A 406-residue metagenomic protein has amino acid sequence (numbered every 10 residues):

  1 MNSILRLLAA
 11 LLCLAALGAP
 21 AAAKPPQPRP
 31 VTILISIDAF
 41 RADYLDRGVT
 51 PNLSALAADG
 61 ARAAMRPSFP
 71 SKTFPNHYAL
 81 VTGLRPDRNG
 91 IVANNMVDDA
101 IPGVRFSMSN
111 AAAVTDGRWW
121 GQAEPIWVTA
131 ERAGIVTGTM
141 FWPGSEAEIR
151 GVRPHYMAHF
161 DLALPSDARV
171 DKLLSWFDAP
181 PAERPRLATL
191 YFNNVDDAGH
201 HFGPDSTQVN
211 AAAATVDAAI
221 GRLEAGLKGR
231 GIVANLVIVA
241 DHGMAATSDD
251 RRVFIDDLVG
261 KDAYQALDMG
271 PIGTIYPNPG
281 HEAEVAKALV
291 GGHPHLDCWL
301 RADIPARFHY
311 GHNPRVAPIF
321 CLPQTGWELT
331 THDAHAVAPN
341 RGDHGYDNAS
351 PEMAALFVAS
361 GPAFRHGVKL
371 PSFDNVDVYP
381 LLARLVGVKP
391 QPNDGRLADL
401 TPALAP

Functional and structural regions predicted by a protein language model:
M1-A9: Bacterial N-terminal signal peptides that target proteins for export
L8-A16: Bacterial N-terminal signal peptides
R29-R41, A55-L56, L80, A130 (+7 more regions): Beta-strand elements within well-structured catalytic alpha/beta cores of enzymes that handle phosphate/sulfate esters
D43-N89: Short, structured active-site-proximal loop/turn typified by the sulfatase FGly-forming signature C/S-X-P-X-R
L84-G203, P294: His/Asp/Glu-rich, glycine-adjacent segments that coordinate divalent cations and/or stabilize oxyanion chemistry on
S166-D178, V195-L236, L382: A long, amphipathic alpha-helix that forms part of the scaffold/cap immediately adjacent to metal-dependent active
V233-A234, H242-N278: Acidic/histidine-rich catalytic neighborhood
L267-L381: Active-site neighborhoods of enzymes that stabilize oxyanions during catalysis
